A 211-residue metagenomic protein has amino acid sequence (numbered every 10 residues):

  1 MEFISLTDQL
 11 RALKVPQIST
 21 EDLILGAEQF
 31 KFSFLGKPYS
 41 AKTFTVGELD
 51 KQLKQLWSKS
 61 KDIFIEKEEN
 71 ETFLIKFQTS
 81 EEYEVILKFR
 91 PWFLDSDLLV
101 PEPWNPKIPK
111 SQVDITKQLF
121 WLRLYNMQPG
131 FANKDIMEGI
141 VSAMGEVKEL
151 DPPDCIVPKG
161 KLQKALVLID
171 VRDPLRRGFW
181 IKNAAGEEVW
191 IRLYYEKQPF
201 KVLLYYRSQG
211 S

Functional and structural regions predicted by a protein language model:
M1-W121, N126-N133, L150-D154, K164: Nucleic acid-contacting regions in RNA/DNA-associated proteins, especially the beta1-alpha1 entry segment
K59, D135, V171-D173: RecA-like helicase/translocase P-loop NTPase motor core
L87, Q112-V113, R176-I181, L203-Y205: Short, charged, solvent-exposed linker or helix-capping segments at domain edges/interfaces that act as flexible hinges
W92, V171, R177-N183: General zinc-binding finger modules coordinated by cysteine/histidine
P109-Q112, G178-K197: Short, intrinsically disordered linker segments that flank or connect zinc-binding domains
A132-P152, S211: Cyclophilin-type peptidyl-prolyl cis-trans isomerase
D151-P174: BRCT (BRCA1 C-terminal) domain core and associated BRCT-interaction motifs
Y194-S211: A short, cysteine/histidine-rich metal-binding "knuckle" motif
